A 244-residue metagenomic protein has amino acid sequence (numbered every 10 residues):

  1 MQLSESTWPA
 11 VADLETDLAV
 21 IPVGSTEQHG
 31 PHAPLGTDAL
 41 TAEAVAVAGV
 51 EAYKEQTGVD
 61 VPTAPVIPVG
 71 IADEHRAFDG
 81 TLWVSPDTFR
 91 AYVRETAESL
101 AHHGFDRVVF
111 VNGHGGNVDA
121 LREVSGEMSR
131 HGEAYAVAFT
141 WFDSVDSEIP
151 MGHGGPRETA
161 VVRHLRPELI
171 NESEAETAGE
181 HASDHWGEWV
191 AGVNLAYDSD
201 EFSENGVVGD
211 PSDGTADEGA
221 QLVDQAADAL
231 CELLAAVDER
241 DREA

Functional and structural regions predicted by a protein language model:
M1-H103, R107, G115-A244: Extended, histidine- and acidic-residue-enriched regions that form the cofactor-binding/catalytic faces
